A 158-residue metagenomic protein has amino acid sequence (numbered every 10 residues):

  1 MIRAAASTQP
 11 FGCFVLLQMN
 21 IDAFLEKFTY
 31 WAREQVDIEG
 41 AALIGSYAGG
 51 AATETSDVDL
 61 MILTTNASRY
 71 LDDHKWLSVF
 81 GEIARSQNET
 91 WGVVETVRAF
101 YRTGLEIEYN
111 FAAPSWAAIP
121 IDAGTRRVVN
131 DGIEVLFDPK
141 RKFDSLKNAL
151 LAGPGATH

Functional and structural regions predicted by a protein language model:
C13-A42: Helical scaffold of the NTase/Pol beta-like nucleotidyltransferase catalytic core
L16-L17, V79-H158: Conserved NTP/Mg2+-binding pocket subregion across the NTase superfamily
K27-T29, M61-N88, V93-T96: Conserved NTP-binding catalytic cores of kinases and kinase-like/nucleotidyltransferase enzymes across multiple kinase
A32-E34, G50-E54, R98-A99: Short secondary-structure boundary/capping segments within folded domains
G45, G49-S78, G104-E106, N110: Catalytic metal-binding acidic patch
